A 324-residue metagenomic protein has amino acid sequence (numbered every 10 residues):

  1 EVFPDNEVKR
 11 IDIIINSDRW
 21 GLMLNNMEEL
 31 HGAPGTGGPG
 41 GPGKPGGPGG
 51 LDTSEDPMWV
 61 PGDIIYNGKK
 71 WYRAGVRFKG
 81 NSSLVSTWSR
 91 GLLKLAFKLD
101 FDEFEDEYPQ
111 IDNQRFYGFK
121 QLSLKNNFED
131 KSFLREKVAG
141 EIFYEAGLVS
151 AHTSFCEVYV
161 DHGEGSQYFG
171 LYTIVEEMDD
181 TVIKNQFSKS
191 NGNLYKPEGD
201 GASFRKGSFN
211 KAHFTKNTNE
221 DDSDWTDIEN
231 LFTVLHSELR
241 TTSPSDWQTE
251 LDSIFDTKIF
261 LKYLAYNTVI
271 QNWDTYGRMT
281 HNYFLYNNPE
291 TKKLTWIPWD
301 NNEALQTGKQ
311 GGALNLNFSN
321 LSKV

Functional and structural regions predicted by a protein language model:
E1-V324: Phosphate/dinucleotide-binding and metal-coordinating scaffold of catalytic cores in nucleotide-dependent enzymes
